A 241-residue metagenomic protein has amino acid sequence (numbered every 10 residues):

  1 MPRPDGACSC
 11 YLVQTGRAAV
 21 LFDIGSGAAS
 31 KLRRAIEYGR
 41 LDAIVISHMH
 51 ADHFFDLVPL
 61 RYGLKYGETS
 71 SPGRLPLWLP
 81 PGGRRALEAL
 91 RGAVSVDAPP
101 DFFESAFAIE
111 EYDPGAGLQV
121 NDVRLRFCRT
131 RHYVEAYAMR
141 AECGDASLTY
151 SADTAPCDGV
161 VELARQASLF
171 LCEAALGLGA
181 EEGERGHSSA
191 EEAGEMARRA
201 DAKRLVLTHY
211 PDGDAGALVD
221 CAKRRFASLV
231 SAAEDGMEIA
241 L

Functional and structural regions predicted by a protein language model:
M1-Y150, A155, V160-E162, V219-L241: Binuclear metal-dependent hydrolase catalytic cores
P156-A240: Cap/insert and terminal regions of metallo-dependent hydrolase folds
